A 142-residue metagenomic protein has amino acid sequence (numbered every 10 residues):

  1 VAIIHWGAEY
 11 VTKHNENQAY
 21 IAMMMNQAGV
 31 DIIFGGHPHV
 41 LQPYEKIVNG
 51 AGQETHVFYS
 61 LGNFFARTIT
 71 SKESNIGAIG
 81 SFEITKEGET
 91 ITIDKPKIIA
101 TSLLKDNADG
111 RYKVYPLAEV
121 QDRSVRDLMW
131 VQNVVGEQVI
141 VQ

Functional and structural regions predicted by a protein language model:
V1-K13: Short acidic, glycine-rich surface-loop motifs adjacent to enzyme active sites
I4-W6, Q18-M25, G110-R111, Y115-L117: Active-site/ligand-binding-proximal alpha/beta "capping" segment
W6-E9, H39, G62-F64, I99-T101: Active-site beta-loop-alpha junctions enriched in small/polar residues
E16-A78: Conserved beta-sheet core of the metallophosphoesterase superfamily
I69-Q142: A short C-terminal boundary segment appended to hydrolase-like catalytic domains
